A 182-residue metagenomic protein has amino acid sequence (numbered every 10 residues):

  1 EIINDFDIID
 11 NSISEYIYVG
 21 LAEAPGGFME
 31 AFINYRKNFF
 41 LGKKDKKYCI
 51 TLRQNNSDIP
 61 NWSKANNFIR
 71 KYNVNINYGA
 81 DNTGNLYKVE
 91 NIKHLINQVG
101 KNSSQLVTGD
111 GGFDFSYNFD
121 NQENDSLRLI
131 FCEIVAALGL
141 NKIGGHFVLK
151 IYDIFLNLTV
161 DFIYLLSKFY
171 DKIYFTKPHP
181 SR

Functional and structural regions predicted by a protein language model:
E1-F115, F119-A136: The AdoMet/dcAdoMet-binding core of the Class I SAM-like
N11-E15, K142-V148: Short, surface-exposed connector motifs at secondary-structure boundaries
R53-Q54, D153-L156: Short "lid" loop at the C-terminus of a central beta-strand within the Rossmann-like core of SAM-dependent
G112, K150-I154: Short strand-turn motif at the edge of the Rossmann-like AdoMet-binding core
R128, V160-D161: Generic recognition of short, well-ordered alpha-helical segments
R128-H146, S167-K168: A short glycine-rich, Lys/Arg-flanked "PGG" loop and its adjoining helix->strand segment in the class I
A137, G144-I151, Y174-P178: Conserved beta-strand signature within the Rossmann-like core of class I S-adenosyl-L-methionine
D161, L165-R182: Class I S-adenosyl-L-methionine
